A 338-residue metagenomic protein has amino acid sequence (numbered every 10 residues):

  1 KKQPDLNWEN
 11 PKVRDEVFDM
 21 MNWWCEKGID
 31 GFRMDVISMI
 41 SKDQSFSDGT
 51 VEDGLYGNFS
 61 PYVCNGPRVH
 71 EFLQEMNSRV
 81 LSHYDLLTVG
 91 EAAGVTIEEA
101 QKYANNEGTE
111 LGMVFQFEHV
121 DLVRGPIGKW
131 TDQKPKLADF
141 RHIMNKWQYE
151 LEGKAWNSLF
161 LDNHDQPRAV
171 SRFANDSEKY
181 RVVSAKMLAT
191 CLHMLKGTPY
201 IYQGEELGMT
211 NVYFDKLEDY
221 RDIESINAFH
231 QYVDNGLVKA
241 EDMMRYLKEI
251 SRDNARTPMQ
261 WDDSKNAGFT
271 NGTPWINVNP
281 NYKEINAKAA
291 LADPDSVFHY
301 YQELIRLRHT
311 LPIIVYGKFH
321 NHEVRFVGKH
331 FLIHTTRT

Functional and structural regions predicted by a protein language model:
K1-T338: Active-site and adjacent substrate-binding regions of carbohydrate-active enzymes
